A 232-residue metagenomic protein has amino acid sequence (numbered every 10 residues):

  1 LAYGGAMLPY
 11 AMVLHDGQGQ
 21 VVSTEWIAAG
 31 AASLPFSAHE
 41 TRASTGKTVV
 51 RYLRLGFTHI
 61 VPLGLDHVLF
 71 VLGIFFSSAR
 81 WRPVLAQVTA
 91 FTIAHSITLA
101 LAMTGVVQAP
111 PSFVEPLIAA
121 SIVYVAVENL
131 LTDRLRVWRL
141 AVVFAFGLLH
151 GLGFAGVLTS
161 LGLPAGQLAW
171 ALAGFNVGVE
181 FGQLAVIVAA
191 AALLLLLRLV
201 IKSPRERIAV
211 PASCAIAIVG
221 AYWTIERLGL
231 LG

Functional and structural regions predicted by a protein language model:
L1-H59: N-terminal soluble domains immediately following signal/targeting peptides that reside in extracytoplasmic
H59-L231: Hydrophobic alpha-helical transmembrane segments in multi-pass membrane proteins
